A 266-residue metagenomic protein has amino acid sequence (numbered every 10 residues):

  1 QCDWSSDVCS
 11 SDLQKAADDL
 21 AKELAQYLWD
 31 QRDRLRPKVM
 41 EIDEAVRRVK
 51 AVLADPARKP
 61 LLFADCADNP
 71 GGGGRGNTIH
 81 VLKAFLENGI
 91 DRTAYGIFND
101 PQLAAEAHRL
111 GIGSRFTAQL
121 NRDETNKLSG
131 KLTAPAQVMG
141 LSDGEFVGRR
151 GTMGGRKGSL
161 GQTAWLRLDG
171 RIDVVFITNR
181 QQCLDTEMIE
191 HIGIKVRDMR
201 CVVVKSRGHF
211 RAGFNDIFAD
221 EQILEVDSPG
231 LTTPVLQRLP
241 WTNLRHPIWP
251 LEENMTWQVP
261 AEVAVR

Functional and structural regions predicted by a protein language model:
Q1-V8: Single conserved hydrophobic/aromatic residue that forms the stacking wall/gate of nucleotide- or nucleobase-binding
C9-Q14, A25-L61, G71: Metallocofactor- and cofactor-centric catalytic cores in central/energy metabolism, strongly enriched
S11-Q14, A67-P70, D100-L103, R171 (+2 more regions): Short, glycine-/Ser/Thr-/acidic-enriched flexible segments
W29, F146-R266: Extended hydrophobic packing segments that form well-structured cores
L35-I42, R92-Q102, Q119-D123, V202 (+1 more regions): A generic structural motif
V49-A54, P70-L82, A107-I112: Short glycine/threonine-rich loop-to-helix capping motif typified by GTGT followed within a few residues by an Asp-Pro
P60-L82, L86-Q102: Active-site histidine-anchored catalytic micro-motif
N99-G148, Q222-G230: Acidic, Ser/Thr-rich peripheral helices and adjacent loops at domain boundaries
